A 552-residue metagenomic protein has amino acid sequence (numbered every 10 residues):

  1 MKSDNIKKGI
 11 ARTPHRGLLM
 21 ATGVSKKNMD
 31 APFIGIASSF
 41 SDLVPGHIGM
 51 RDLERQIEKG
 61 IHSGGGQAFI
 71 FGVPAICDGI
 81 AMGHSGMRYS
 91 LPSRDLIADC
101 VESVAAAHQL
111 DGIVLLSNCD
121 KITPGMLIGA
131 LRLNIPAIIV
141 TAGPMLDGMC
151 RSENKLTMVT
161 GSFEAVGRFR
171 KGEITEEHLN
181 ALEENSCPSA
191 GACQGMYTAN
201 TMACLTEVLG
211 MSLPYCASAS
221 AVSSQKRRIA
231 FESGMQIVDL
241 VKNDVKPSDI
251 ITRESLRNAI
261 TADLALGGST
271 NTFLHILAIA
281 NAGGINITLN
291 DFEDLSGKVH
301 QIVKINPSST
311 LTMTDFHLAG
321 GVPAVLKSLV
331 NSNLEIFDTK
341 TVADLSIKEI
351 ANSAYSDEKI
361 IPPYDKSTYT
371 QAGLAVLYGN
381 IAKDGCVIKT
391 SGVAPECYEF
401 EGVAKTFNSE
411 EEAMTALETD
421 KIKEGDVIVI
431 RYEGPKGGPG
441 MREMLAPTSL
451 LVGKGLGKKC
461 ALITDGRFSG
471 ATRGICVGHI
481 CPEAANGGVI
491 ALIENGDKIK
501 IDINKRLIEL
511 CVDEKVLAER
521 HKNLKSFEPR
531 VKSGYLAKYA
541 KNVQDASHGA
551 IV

Functional and structural regions predicted by a protein language model:
M1-I48, L53-P74, G79, S85-S90 (+4 more regions): Catalytic or ion-coupling anion/metal-binding cores of large enzyme and transporter domains
S90-D99: Glycine-rich, highly charged phosphate/nucleotide-binding loops
A105-M126, I138-A142: A short, small-residue-rich loop immediately preceding and capping a beta-strand
